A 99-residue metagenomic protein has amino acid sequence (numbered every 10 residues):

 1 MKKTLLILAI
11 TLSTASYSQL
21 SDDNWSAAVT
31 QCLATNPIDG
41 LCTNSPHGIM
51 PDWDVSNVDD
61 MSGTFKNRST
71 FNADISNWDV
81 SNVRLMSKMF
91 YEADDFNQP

Functional and structural regions predicted by a protein language model:
T4-S13: Sec-dependent N-terminal signal peptides
S16-P99: Negatively charged
